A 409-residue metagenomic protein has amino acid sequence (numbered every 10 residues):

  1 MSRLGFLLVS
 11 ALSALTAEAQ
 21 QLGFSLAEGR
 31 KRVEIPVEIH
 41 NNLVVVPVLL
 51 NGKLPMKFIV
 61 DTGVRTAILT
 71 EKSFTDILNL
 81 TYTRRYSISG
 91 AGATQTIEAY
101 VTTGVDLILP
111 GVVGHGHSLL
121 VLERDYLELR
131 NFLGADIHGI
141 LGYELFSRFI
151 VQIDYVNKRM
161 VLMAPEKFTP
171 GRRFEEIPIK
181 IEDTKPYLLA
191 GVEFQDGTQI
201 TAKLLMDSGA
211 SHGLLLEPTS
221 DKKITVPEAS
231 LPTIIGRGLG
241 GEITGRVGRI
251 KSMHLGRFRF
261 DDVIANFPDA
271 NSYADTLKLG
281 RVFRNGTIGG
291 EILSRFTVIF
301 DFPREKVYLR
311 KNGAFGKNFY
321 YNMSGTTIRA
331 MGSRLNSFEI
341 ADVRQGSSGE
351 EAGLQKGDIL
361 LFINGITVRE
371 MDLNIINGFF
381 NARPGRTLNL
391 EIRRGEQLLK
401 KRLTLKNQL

Functional and structural regions predicted by a protein language model:
M1-G23: Bacterial Sec-dependent N-terminal signal peptides
A19-L409: Pepsin/retropepsin-fold aspartyl endopeptidases
